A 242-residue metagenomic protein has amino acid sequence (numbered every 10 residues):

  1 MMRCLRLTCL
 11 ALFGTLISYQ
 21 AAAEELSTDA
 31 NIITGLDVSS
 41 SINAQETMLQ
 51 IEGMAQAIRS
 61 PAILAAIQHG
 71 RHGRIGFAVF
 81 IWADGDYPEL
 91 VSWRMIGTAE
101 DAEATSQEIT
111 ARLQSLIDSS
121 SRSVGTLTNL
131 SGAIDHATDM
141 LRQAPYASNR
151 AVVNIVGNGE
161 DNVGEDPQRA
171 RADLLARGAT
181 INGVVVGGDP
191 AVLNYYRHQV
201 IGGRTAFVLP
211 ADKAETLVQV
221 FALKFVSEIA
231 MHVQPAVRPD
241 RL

Functional and structural regions predicted by a protein language model:
M1-C9: Bacterial N-terminal signal peptides that target proteins for export
S18-Q20: N-terminal signal peptide c-region/cleavage motif recognized by signal peptidases
L26-W93, A133-A137, V152-N154: Von Willebrand factor
G35-Q45, F77, Q114-L127, R142 (+3 more regions): Second-shell loop/turn segments in exported
I67, G159-H198: VWA/integrin I-like adhesion module and closely mimicked acidic/polar interface patches used
G70-L116, L193-Q199: Short beta-strand-loop
T98-A151, G183-V192, V220: Von Willebrand factor
D189-P235: Von Willebrand factor A/integrin I-like adhesion domains
